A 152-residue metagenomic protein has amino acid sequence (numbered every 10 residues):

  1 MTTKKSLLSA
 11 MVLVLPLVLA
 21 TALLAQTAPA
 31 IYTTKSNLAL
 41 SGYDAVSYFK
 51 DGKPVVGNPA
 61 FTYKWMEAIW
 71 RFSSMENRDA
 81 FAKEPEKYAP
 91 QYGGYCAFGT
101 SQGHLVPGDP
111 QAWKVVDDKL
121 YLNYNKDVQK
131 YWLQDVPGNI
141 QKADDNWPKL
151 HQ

Functional and structural regions predicted by a protein language model:
M1-L13: Bacterial N-terminal signal peptides that target proteins for export
A10-A22: Bacterial N-terminal signal peptides
L23-Q152: Charged, low-complexity intrinsically disordered segments
